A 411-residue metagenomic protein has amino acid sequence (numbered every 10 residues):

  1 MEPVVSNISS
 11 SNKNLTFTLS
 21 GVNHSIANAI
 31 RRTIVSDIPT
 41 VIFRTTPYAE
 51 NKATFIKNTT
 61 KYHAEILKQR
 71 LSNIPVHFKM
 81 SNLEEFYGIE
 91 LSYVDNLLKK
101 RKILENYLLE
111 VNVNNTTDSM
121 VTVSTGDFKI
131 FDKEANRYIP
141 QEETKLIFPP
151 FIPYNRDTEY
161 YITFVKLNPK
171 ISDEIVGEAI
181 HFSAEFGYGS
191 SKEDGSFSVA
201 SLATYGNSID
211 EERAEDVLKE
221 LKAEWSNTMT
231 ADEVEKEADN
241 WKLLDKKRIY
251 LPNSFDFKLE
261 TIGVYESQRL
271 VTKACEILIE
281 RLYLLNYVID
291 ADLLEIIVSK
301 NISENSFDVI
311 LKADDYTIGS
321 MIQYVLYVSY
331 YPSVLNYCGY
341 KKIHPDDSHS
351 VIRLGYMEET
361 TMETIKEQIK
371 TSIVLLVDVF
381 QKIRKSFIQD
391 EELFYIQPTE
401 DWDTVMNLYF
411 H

Functional and structural regions predicted by a protein language model:
M1-H411: Protein-protein interaction/assembly regions in multi-subunit complexes
